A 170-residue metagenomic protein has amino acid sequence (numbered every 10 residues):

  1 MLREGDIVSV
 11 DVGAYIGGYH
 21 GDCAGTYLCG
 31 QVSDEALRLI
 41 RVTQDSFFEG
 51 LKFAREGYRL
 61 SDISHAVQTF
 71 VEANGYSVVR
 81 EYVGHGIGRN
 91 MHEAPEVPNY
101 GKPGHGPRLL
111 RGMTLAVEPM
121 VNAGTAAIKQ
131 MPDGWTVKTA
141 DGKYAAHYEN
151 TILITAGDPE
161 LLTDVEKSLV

Functional and structural regions predicted by a protein language model:
M1-V170: Active-site neighborhoods and metal-handling regions in enzymes and metal-associated proteins
